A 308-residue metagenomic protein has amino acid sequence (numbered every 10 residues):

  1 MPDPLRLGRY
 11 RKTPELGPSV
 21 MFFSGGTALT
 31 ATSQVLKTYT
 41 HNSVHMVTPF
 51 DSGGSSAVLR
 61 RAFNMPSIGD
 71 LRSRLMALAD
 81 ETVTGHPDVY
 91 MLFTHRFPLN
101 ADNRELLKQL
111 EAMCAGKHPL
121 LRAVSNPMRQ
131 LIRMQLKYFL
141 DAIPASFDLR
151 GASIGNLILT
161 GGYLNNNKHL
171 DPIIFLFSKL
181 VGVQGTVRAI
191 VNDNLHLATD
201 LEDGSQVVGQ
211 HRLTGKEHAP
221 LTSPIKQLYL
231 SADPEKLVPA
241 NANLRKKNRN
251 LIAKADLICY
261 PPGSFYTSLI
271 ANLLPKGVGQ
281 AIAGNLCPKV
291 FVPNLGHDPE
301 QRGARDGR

Functional and structural regions predicted by a protein language model:
M1-V20, T27-H45, G54, N156-C259 (+1 more regions): Conserved catalytic alpha/beta core of Sir2/sirtuin-type deacylases, generalized to analogous enzyme cores that bind
F50-K226: Electropositive, gly/pro-rich neighborhoods at or near active sites that engage anionic ligands
